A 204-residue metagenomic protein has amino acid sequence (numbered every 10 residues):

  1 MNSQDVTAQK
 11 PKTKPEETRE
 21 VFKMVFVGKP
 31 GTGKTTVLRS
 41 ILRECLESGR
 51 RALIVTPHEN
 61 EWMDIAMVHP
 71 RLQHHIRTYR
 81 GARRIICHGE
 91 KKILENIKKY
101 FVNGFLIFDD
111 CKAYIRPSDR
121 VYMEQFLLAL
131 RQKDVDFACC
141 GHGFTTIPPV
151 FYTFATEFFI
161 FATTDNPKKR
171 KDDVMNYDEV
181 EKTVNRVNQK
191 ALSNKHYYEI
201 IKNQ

Functional and structural regions predicted by a protein language model:
M1-R19, R39: Pre-Walker A adenine-sensing motif
V21-F22, G49, R80-R83, N103 (+1 more regions): Short, well-ordered alpha-helix to beta-strand connector turns
M24-R43, E59, H88-E181: Conserved P-loop NTPase motor cores
T32-H74: Walker A/P-loop NTP-binding active-site region of P-loop NTPases, recognizing the glycine-rich GxxxxGKT/S
A52-I54, R84-I86, F158: Conserved beta-strand scaffold positions in the cores of enzyme catalytic domains, especially in NTP/NDP-utilizing
H69-H88: Inter-Walker segment of RecA-like/P-loop motor cores
H75, N96, T183-R186: Charge-rich, solvent-exposed alpha-helical interaction surfaces
K169-Q204: Phosphate-binding and hydrolysis-coupling loops of NTP-dependent motor/remodeling domains
